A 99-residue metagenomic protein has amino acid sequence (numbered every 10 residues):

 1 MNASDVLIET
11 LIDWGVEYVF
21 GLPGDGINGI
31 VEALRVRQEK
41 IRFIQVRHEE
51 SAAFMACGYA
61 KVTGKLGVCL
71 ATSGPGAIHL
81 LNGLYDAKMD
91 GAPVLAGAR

Functional and structural regions predicted by a protein language model:
M1-R99: N-terminal alpha/beta PP-like core and its mobile active-site loop of ThDP/TPP-dependent enzymes
